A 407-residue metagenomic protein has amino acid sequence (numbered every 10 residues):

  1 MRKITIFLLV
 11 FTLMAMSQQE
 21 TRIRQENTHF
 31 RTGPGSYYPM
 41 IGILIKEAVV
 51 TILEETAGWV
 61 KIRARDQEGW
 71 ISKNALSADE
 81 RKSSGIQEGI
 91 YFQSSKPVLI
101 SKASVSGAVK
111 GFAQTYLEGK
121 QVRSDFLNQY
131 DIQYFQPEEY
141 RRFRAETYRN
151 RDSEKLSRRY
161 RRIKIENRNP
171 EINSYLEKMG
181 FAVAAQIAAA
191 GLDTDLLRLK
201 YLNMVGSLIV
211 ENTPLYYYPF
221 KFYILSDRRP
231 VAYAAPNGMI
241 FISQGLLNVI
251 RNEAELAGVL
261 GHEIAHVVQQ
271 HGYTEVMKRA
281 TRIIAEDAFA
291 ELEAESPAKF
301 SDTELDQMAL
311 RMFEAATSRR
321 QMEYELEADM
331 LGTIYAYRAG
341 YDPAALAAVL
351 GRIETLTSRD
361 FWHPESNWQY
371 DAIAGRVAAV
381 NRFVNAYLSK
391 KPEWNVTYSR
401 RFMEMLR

Functional and structural regions predicted by a protein language model:
K3-M14: Sec-dependent N-terminal signal peptides
Q25, G35, P39-G42, T51-T56 (+1 more regions): Boundary regions of SH3-family modules and the immediately adjacent low-complexity/disordered segments in eukaryotic
R81-S83, S95-P97, E118-A185, N212-P219 (+4 more regions): C-terminal capping/extension segments of zinc metalloprotease domains
D195-Y216: Zn2+-dependent metallopeptidase catalytic core
F241-G258, T317-R320: Short pre-active-site segment immediately N-terminal to the catalytic Zn-binding motif
L246-L247, R251-E255, I264-T281, L292 (+2 more regions): Catalytic Zn2+-binding segment of zinc metalloproteases
A280-A316: Post-HExxH zinc-binding segment in Zn-dependent metallohydrolases
